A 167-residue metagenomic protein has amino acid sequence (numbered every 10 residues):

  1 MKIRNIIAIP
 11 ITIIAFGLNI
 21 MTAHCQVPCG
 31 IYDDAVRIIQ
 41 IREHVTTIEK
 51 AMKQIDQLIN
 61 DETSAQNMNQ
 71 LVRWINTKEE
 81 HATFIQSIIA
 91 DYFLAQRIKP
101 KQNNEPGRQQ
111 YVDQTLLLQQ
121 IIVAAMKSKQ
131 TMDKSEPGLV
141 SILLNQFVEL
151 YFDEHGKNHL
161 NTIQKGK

Functional and structural regions predicted by a protein language model:
M1-P10: Bacterial N-terminal signal peptides that target proteins for export
I9-N19: Bacterial N-terminal signal peptides
M21-Q66: Immediate post-signal-peptide N-terminus of mature secreted/exported proteins
C29-E43, N67-W74, P106-D113, K129-M132 (+1 more regions): Non-transmembrane, amphipathic alpha-helical segments
V45, E49-M52, D56-I59, Q86-I89 (+3 more regions): A structural signal for well-ordered alpha-helices, especially hydrophobic packing surfaces of coiled-coils
M52-Q96: Alpha-helical segments in soluble extracytoplasmic regions
H81, Q86-I88, Y92-K129: Long, amphipathic, charge-rich alpha-helical segments that form helical bundles/coiled-coils
L117-K167: C-terminal amphipathic alpha-helix
